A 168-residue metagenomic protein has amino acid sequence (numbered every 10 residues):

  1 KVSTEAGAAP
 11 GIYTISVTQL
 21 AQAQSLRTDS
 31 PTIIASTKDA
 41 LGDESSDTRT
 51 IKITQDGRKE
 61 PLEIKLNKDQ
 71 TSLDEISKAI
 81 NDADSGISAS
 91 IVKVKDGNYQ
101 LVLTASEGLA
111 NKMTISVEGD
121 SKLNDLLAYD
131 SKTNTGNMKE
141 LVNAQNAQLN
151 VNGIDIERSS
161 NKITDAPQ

Functional and structural regions predicted by a protein language model:
K1-Q100, T104-Q168: Bacterial flagellar/type III secretion structural subunits and associated motility module proteins, recognized via
